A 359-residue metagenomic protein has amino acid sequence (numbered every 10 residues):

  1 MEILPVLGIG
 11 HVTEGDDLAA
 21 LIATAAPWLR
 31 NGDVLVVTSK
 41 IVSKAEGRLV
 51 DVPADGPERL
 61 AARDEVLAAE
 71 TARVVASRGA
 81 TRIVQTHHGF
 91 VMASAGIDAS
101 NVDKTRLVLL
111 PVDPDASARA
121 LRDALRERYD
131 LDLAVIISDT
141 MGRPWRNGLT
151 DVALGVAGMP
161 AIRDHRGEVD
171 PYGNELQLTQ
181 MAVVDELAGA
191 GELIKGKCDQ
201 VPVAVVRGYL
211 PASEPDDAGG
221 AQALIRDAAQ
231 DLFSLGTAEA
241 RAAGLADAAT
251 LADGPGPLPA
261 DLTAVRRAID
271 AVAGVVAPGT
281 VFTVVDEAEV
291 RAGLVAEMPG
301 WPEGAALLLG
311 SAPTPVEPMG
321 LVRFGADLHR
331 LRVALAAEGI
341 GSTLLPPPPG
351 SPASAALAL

Functional and structural regions predicted by a protein language model:
M1-P57: N-terminal, positively charged regions that mediate nucleic acid binding
E2-L7, L49-V52, A62-A99, L133-P259 (+4 more regions): A structural signal for small-residue-enriched, beta-sheet-centric alpha/beta enzyme cores and oligomeric scaffold folds
H11, L18-A19, L60, D64 (+10 more regions): Generic structural signal for well-ordered, non-membrane alpha-helical segments in soluble metabolic enzymes
I22, Y172, V290-L294: Glycine-/charge-enriched secondary-structure boundary and capping motifs
A25-W28, D55, A124, R128 (+9 more regions): Change "in soluble alpha/beta enzymes" to "in soluble alpha/beta proteins
N31-V34, T38-S39, H88, D132-L133 (+3 more regions): Short, surface-exposed beta-edge/turn micro-motifs
L107-D151: Internal active-site segments that recognize and position negatively charged phosphoryl groups and nucleotide moieties
A248-L359: Acidic, surface-exposed loops and disordered segments
